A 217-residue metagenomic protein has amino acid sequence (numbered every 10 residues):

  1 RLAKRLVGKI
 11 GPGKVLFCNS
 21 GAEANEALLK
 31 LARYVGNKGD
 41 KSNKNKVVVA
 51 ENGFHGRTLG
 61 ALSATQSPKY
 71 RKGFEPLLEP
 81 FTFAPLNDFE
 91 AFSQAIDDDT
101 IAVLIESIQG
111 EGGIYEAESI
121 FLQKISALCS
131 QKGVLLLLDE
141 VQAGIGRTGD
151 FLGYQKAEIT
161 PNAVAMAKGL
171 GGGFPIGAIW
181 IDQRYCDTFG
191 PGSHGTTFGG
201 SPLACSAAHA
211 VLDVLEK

Functional and structural regions predicted by a protein language model:
R1-K217: Conserved N-terminal phosphate-binding loop of PLP-dependent enzymes in the Aspartate aminotransferase
